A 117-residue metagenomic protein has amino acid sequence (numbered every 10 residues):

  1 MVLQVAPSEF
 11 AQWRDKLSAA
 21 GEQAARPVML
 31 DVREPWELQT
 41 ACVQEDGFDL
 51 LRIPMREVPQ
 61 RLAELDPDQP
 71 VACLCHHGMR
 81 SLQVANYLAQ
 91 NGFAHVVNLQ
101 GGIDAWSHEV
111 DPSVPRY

Functional and structural regions predicted by a protein language model:
M1-P27, V32-P70, M79-Y117: Rhodanese-like catalytic fold shared by cysteine-dependent sulfurtransferases and DSP/PTP-type phosphatases
C73-L74: Short, surface-exposed ligand- or partner-binding patches at beta-edge/loop junctions that are enriched in aromatics
